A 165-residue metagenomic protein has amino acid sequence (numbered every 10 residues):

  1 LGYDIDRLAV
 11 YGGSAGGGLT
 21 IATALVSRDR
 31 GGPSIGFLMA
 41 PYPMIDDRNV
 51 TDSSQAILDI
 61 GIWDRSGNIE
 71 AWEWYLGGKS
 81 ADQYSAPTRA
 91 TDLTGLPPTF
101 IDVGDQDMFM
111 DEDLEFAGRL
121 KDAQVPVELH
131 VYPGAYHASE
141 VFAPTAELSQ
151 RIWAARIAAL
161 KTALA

Functional and structural regions predicted by a protein language model:
L1-A165: Alpha/beta-hydrolase superfamily serine-hydrolase fold, recognizing
